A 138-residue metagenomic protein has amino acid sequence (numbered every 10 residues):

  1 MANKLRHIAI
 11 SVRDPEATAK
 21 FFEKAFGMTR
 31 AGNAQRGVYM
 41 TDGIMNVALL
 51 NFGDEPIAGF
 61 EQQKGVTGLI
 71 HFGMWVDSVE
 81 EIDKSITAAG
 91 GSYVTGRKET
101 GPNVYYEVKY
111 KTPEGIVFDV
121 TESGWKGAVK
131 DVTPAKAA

Functional and structural regions predicted by a protein language model:
M1-A17, L69-M74, S123-A138: N-terminal beta-strand motif that seeds the catalytic metal site of vicinal oxygen chelate
A2, A9-G53: Core segments of cupin and vicinal oxygen chelate
K4-R13, T41, F60-S85, Y106-T112 (+1 more regions): Vicinal oxygen chelate
K20, K24, E80-A88: Replace "anionic and nucleotidyl ligands
M45-L49, P56-A58, G115-F118: Short, charged/polar, Gly/Pro-enriched secondary-structure boundary elements
F52-P56, S123-W125: Acetyl-CoA-dependent GNAT
D83-A138: Vicinal oxygen chelate
